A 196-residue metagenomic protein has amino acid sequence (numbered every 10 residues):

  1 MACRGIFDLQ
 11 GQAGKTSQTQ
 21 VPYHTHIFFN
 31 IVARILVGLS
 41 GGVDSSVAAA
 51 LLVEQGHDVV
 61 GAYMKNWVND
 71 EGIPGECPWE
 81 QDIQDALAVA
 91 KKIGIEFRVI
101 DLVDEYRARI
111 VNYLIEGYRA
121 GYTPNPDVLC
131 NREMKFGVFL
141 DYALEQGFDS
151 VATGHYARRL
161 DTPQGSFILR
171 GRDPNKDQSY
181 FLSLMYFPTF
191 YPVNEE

Functional and structural regions predicted by a protein language model:
I6, A13-G14, L36: Small/flexible residues
F7-L9, H24, F29: Short hydrophobic targeting helices and cationic amphipathic motifs that mediate membrane/organellar targeting
Q10-V21: Charged/polar low-complexity intrinsically disordered segments
H26-L184: ATP-dependent adenylation/nucleotidyltransferase module used to activate substrates
L184-E196: Internal nucleotide-binding/catalytic subdomain
